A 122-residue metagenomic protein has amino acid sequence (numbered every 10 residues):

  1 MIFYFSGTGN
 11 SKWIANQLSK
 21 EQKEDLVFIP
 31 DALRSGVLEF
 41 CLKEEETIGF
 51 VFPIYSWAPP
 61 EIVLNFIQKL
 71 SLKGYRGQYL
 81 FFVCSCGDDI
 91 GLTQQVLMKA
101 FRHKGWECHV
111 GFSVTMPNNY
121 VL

Functional and structural regions predicted by a protein language model:
I2, S6-L33, V37-L122: FMN-binding flavodoxin-like domain, especially the glycine-rich phosphate-binding loop
